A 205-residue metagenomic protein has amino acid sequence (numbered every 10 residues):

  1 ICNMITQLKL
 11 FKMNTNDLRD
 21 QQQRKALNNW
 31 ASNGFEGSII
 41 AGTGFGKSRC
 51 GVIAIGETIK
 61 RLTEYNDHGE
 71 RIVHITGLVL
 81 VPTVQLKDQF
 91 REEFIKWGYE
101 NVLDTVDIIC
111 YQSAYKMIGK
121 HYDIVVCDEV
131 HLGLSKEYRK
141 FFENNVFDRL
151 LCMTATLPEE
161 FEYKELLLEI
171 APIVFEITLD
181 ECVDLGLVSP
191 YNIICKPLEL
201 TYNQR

Functional and structural regions predicted by a protein language model:
I5-I40: Conserved pre-motif I regulatory segment
G34-A54: Walker A/P-loop
S48-C50, E70-F94: Conserved Walker A/P-loop ATP-binding site and its immediately adjacent core in helicase/helicase-like ATPase domains
T76, T105, Y122-I124, F147-L151: Loop/turn-to-beta-strand initiation segments
V84-G119: Inter-Walker segment of RecA-like/P-loop motor cores
V106-F141: Conserved RecA-like ASCE ATPase "motif II neighborhood" in helicase/translocase motors
L132-V188: Post-DEXD/H (motif II) to motif III coupling segment of the RecA-like Helicase ATP-binding lobe
V188-R205: Inter-lobe connector of SF1/SF2 helicase motors
